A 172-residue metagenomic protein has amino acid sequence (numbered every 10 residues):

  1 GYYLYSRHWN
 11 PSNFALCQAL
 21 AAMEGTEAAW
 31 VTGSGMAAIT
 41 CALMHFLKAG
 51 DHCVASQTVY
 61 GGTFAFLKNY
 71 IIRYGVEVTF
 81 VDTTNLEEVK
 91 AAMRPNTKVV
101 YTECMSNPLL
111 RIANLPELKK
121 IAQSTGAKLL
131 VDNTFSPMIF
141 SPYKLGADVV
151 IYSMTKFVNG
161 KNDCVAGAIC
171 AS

Functional and structural regions predicted by a protein language model:
G1-Q18, A22, E27: A glycine-/small-polar-enriched, mobile loop at the entrance of the PLP active site in fold-type I
A28-S172: Conserved PLP-enzyme active-site core in the AAT-like
